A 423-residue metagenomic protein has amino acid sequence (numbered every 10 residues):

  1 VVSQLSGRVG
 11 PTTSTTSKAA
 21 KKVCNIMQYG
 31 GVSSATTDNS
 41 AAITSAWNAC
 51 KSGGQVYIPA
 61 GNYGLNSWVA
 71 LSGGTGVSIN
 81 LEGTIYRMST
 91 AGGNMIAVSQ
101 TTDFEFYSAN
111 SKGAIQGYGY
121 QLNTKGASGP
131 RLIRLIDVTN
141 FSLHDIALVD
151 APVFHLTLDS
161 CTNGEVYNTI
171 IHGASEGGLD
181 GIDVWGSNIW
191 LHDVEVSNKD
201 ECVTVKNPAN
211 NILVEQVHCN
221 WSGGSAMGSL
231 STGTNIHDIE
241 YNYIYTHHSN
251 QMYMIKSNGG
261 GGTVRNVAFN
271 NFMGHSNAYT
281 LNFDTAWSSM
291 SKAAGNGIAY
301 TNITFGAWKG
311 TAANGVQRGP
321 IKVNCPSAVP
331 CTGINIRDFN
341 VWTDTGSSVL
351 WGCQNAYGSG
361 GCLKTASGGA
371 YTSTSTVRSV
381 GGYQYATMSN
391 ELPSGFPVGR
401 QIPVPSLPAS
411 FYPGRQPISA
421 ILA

Functional and structural regions predicted by a protein language model:
V1-A423: Extracellular/periplasmic carbohydrate-active domains that bind, remodel, or depolymerize complex polysaccharides
